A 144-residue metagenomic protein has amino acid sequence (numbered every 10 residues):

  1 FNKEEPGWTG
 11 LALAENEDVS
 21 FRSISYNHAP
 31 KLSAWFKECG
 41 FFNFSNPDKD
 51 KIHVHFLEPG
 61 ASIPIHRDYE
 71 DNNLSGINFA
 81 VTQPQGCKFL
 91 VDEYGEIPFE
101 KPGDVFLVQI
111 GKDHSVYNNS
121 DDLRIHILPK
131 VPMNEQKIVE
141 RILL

Functional and structural regions predicted by a protein language model:
F1-E4, A12-N16, L57, T82 (+2 more regions): Structured loops at beta-to-helix junctions and adjacent beta-edge loops in soluble globular domains
F1-N46: Non-heme Fe(II)/2-oxoglutarate
N46-I52: A short coil-to-beta-strand element that immediately follows conserved catalytic motifs
H53-N72: Conserved short histidine dyad/triad with adjacent acidic residue
P64-D68, K88-E93, N119, I138-E140: A short secondary-structure junction signal
S75-T82, V105-L107, D121-V139: A short hydrophobic beta-strand segment most commonly corresponding to one strand of the jelly-roll/cupin
A80-K101: A short beta-strand-loop-beta hairpin characteristic of the jelly-roll/cupin
P98-H114, N119-S120: Conserved metal-binding segment of the jelly-roll/cupin
